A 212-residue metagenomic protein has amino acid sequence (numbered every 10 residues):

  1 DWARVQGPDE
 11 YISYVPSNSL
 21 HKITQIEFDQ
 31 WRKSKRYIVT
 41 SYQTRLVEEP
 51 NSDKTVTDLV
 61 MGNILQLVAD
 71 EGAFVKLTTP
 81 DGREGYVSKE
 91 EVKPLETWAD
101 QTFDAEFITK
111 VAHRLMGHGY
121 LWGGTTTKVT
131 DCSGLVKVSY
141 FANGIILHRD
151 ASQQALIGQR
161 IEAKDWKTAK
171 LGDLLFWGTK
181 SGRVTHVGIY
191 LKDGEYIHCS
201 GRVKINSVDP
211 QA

Functional and structural regions predicted by a protein language model:
D1, G7-T40, D53, E71 (+2 more regions): Boundary regions of SH3-family modules and the immediately adjacent low-complexity/disordered segments in eukaryotic
D1, V39-A69, Y120: Beta-loop motif signature
K22, K93, I161-A163, T185 (+1 more regions): Aromatic- and glycine-rich peptidoglycan recognition patches
R32-R45, F141-L156, L191: Short, basic/aromatic beta-hairpin or loop at an interaction surface
N63, G172-D173, G194: Structural motif
L67, F176-W177, H198: A generic structural signal for residues embedded in beta-strands
Y120-G134, V138-L171: Catalytic cysteine-centered active-site loop
K167-R183: Hydrophobic/aromatic-rich core segments of domains that either
